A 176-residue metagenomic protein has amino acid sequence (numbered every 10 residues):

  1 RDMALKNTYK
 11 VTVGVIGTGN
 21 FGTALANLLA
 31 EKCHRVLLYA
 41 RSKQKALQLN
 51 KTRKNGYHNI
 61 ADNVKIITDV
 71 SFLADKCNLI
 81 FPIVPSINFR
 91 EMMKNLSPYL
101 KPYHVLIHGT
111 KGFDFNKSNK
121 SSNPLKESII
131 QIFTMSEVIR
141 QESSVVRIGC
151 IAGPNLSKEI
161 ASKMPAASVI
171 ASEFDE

Functional and structural regions predicted by a protein language model:
A4-T68, N95, Y99: NAD(P)+-binding Rossmann beta1-loop-alpha1 motif at the extreme N-terminus of oxidoreductases
V15, L38, L106-H108, C150 (+1 more regions): Structural beta-sheet core signal
A40, I83-V84, S172: Conserved residues at beta->alpha junctions
K43, S143, S172-D175: Short loop segments at secondary-structure junctions
I67, F72, L79-P165: Rossmann-like NAD(P)(H) cofactor-binding subdomain of soluble oxidoreductases
I160-E176: Conserved anion/nucleotide-ligand pocket segment
